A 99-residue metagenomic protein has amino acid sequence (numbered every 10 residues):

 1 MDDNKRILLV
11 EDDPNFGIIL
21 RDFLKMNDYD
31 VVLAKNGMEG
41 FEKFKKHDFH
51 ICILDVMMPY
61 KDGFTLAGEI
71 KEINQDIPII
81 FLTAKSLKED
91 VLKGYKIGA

Functional and structural regions predicted by a protein language model:
E11: Conserved acidic carboxylate
P14-V32: Two-component/phosphorelay signaling modules centered on CheY-like receiver
N36-E39, D62-T65: Acidic catalytic/metal-coordinating carboxylates
K45-H47, E69-D76, I97: Conserved phosphotransfer cores of two-component systems
H47-I53: Active-site beta3 strand of CheY-like receiver
D55, T83: Active-site residues of response regulator receiver
P59, L87: The feature encodes the CheY-like receiver
I73, K85-S86: Short, conserved "switch-loop" micro-motifs in signal-transduction and mechanochemical regulators
